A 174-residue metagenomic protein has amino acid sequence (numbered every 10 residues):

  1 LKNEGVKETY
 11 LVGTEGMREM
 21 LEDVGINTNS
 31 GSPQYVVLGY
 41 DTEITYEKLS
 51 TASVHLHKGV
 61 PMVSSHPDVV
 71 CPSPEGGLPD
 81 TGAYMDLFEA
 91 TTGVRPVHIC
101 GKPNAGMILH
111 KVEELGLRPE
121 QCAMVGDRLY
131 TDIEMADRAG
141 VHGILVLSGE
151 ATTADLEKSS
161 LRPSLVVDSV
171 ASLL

Functional and structural regions predicted by a protein language model:
K2-L174: Asp-based, Mg2+/Mn2+-dependent phosphohydrolase catalytic module
